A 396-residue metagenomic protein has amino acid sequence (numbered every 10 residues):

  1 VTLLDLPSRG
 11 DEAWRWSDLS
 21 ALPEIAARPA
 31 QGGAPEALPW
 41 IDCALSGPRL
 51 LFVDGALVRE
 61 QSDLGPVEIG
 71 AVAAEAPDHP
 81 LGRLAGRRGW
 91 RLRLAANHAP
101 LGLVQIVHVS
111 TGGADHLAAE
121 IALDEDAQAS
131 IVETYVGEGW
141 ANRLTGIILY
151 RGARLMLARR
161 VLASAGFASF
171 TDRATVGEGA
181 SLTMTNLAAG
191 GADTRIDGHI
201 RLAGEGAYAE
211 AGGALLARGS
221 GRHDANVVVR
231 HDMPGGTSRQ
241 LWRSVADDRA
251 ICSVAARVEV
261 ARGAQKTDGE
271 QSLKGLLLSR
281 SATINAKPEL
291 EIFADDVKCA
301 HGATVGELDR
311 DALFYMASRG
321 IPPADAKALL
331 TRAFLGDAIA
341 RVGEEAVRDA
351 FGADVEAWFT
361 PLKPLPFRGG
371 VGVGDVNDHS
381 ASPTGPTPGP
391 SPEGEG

Functional and structural regions predicted by a protein language model:
T2-G10, F334-E344: Short arginine-rich
T2-R88, P100, V104, L241: N-terminal amphipathic, basic helical "cap/leader" segment at the start of enzyme domains
E60, A71-I321, L335, V342-P361: Conserved beta-strand/loop scaffold segments within soluble protein domains that form the structured core and edges
T360, A381-T387: Ala/Thr-enriched low-complexity intrinsically disordered regions
P364: Cationic, low-complexity basic patches in intrinsically disordered or flexible, solvent-exposed regions
F367-V371, S391-E395: Glycine-biased, low-complexity coil/linker segments
D375-H379: Intrinsic-disorder-associated, low-complexity terminal segments enriched in Asp/Asn/His/Tyr and depleted of Lys/Arg
